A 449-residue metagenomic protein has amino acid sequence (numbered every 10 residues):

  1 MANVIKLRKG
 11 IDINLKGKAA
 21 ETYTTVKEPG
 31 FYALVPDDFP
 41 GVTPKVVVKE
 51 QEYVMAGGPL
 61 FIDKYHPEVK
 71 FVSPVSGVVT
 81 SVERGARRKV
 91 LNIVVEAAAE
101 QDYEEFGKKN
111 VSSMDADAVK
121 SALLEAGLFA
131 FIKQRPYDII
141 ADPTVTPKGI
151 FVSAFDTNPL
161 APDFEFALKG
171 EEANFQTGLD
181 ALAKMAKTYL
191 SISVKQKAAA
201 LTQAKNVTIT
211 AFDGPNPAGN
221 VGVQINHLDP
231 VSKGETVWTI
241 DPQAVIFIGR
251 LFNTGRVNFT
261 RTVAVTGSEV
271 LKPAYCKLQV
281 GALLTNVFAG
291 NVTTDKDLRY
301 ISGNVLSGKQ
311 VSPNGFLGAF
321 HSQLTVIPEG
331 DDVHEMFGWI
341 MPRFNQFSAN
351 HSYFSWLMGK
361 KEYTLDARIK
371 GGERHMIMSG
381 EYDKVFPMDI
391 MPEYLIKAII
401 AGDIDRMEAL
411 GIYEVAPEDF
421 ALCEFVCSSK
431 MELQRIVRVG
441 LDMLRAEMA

Functional and structural regions predicted by a protein language model:
M1-V47, I62, F212: N-terminal, Lys/Arg-enriched amphipathic/low-complexity engagement segments that precede the first folded domain
F31, Q51-V54, G149-F151, I369: Active-site-adjacent bridging/hinge elements
V42, V48, Y65-E68, K272: Short, solvent-exposed loop/turn positions at domain surfaces that link secondary-structure elements or cap domain
V48-I62, S81: Short, well-structured beta-strand-loop connectors
E68-S76: Short coil-to-beta-strand transition motifs
V69, E83-A449: Buried, small/hydrophobic-residue-enriched core segments of structured protein domains
